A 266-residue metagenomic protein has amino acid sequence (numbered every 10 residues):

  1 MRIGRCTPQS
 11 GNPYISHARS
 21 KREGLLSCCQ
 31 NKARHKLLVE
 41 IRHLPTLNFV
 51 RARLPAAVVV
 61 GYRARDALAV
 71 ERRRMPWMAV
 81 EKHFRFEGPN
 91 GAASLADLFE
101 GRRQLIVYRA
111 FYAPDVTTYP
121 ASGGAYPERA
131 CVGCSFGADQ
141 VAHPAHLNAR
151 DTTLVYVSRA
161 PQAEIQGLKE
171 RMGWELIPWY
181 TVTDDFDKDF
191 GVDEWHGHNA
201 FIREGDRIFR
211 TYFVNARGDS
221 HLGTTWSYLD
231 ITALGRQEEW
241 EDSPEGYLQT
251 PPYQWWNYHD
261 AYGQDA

Functional and structural regions predicted by a protein language model:
C6, C28-C29: Cysteine-centered motifs
S10-N12, Q30: Intrinsic low-complexity, disordered N-terminal segments enriched in polar/charged/small residues
I15-A18: Short hydrophobic alpha-helical segments enriched in small aliphatic residues
E23, Q30-K32, E40: Charged/polar low-complexity intrinsically disordered segments
R34, I41-R150, G167-E170, D184-A266: Non-globular targeting/processing and membrane-anchoring segments
A149-E164, L176-D185: Thiol-based oxidoreductase modules, predominantly thioredoxin-like and allied folds used for disulfide exchange
